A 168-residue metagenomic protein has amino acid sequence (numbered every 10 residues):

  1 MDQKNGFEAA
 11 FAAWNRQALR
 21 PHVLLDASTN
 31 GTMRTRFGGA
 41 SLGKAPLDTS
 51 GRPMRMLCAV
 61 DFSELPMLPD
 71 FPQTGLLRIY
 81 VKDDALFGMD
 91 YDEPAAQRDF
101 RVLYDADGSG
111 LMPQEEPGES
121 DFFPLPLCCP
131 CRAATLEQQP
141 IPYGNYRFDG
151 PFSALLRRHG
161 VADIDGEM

Functional and structural regions predicted by a protein language model:
M1-M168: Preference for intrinsically disordered or flexible, low-complexity segments and adjacent hinge/connector residues
